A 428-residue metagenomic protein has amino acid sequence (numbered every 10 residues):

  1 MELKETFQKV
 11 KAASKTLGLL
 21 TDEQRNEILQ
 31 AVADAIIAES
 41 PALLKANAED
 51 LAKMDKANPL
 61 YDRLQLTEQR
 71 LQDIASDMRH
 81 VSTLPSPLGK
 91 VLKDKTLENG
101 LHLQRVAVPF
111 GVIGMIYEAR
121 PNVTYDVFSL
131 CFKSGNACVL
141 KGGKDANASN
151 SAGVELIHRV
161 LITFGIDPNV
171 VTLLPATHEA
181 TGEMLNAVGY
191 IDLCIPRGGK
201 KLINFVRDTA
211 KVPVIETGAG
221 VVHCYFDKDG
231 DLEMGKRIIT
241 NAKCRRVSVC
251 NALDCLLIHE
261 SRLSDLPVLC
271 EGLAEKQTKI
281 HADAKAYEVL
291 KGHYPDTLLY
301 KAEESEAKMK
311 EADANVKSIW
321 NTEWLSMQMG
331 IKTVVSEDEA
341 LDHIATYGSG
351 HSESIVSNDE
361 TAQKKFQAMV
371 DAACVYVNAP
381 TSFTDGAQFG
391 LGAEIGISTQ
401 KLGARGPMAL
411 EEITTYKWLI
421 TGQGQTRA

Functional and structural regions predicted by a protein language model:
M1-H102: N-terminal Rossmann-like NAD(P)+-binding subdomain of aldehyde/semialdehyde dehydrogenases
L3, D22, L232, L263 (+2 more regions): Residues at or immediately preceding the N-termini of alpha-helices
A13-L20, A35-E39, A46, D50 (+14 more regions): Change "in soluble alpha/beta enzymes" to "in soluble alpha/beta proteins
D22-Q24, G165-V171, V247-A252, K279-K285 (+3 more regions): Flexible, glycine/charged-enriched surface loops at secondary-structure junctions
T83, L92-E233: Rossmann-like NAD(P) dinucleotide-binding subdomain of oxidoreductase/dehydrogenase enzymes
A119, D126-S134, T163, L202-T322 (+1 more regions): ALDH superfamily catalytic-core signature
E311-A428: Conserved C-terminal structural/oligomerization subdomain of aldehyde/semialdehyde dehydrogenase
